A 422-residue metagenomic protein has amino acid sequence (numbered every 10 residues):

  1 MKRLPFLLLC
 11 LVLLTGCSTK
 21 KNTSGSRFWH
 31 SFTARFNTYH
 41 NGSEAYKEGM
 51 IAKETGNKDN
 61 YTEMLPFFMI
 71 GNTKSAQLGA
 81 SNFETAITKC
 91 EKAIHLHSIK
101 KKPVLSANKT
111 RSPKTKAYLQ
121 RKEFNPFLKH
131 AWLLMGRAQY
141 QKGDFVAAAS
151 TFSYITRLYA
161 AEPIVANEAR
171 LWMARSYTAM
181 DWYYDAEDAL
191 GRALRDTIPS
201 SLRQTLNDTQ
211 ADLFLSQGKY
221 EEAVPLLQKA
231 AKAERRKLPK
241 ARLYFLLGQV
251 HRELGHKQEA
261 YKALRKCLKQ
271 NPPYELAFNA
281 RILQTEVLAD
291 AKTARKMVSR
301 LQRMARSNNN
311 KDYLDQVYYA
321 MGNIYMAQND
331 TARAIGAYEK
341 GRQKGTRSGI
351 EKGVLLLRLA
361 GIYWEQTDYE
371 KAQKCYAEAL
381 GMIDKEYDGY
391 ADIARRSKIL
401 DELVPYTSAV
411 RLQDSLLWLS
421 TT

Functional and structural regions predicted by a protein language model:
L4-L13: Sec-dependent N-terminal signal peptides
G16-T422: Acidic, polar-rich low-complexity tracts and alpha-helical solenoid repeat scaffolds
